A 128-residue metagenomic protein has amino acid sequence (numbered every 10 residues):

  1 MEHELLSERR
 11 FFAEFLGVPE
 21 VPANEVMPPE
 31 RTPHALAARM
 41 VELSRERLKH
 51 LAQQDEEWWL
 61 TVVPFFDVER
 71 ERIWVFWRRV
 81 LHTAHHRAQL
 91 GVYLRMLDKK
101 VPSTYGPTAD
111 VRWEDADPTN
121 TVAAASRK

Functional and structural regions predicted by a protein language model:
M1-V26, P64-K128: Short, contiguous alpha-helical
A13-Q54: Helix-adjacent hinge/juxtasegments
K49, Q53-E57, V92, M96-K99: Alpha-helix capping at helix-to-loop junctions
E56-F65: Glycine- and aromatic-rich loop/turn segments at beta-sheet edges
